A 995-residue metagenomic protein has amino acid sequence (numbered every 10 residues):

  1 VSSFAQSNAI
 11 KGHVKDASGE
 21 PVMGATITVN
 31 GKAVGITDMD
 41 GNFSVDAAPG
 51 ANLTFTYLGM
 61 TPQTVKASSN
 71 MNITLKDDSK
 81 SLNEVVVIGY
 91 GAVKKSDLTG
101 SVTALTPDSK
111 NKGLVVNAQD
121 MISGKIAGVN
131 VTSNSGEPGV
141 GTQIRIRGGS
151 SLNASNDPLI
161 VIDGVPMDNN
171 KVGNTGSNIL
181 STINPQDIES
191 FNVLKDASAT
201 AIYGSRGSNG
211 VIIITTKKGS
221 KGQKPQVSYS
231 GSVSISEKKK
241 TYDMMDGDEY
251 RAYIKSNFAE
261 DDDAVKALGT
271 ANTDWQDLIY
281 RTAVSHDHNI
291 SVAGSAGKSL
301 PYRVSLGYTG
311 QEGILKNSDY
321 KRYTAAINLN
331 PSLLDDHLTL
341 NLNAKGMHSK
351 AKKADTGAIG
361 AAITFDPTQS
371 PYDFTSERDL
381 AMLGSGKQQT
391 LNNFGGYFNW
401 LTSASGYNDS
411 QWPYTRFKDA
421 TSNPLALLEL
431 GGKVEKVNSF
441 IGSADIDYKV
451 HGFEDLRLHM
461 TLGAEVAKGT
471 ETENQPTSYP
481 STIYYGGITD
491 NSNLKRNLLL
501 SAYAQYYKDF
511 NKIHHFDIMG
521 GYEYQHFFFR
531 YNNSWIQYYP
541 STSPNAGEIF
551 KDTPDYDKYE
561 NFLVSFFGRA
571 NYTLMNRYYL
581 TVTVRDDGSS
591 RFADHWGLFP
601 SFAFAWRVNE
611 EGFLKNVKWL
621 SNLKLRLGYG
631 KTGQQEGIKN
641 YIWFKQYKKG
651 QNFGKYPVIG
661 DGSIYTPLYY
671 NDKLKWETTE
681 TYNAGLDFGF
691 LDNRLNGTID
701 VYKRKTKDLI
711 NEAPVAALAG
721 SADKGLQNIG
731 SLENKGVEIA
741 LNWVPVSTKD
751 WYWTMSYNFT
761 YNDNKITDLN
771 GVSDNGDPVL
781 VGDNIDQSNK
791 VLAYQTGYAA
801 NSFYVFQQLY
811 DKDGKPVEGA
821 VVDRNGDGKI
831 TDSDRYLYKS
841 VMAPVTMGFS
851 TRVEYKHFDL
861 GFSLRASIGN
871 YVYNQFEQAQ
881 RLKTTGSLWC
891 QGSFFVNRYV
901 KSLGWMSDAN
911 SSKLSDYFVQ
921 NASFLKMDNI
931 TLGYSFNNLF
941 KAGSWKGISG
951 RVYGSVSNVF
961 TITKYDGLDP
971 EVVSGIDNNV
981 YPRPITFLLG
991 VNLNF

Functional and structural regions predicted by a protein language model:
V1-H348, D355-T356, Y414, I441-G442 (+3 more regions): Short, small/polar-rich motifs associated with maturation and membrane association, primarily at protein termini
G219-P225, G297-L300, L334-L340, K353-D355 (+8 more regions): Short loop/turn motifs that connect adjacent beta-strands in outer-membrane beta-barrel proteins
S228-G269, T356, I363-T364, Q369 (+3 more regions): Conserved small-residue
D248-A271, A361-A426, T472-I488, F528-Y556 (+7 more regions): Surface-exposed loop/turn segments flanking beta-strands in extracellular/periplasmic regions
V265-A293, G297, S439, P476 (+4 more regions): Outer-membrane beta-barrel transmembrane domain signature of Gram-negative proteins, especially the mid-to-C-terminal
I314-T324, K345-M347, K353-A358, E429-I441 (+4 more regions): Small-side-chain secondary-structure face that scaffolds active or pore-lining regions
F550-F567, N652-N696, G725-T748, S840-T846 (+1 more regions): Outer-membrane beta-barrel signature, preferentially recognizing the C-terminal barrel domain of Gram-negative
R577, K812-K815, S867-S957: Extracytoplasmic gating/loop element in the C-terminal half of outer-membrane beta-barrel translocons and assembly
